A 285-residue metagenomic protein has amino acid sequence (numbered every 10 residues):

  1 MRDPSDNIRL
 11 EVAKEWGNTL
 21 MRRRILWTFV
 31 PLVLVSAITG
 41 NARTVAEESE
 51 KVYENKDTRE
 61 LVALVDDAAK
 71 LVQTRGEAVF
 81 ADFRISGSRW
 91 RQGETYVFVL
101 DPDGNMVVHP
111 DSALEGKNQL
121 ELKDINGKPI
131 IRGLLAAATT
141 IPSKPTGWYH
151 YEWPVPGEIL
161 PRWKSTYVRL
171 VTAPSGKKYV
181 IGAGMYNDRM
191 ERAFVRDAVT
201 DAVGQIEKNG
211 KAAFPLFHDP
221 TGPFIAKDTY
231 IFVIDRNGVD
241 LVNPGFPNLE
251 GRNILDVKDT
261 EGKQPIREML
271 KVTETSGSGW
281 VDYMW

Functional and structural regions predicted by a protein language model:
R2-L20: Short, Lys/Arg-enriched N-terminal segments with co-localized hydrophobic residues within the first ~10-30 amino acids
N7-I8, L26-F29: Short helix-onset patch at the extreme N-terminus, typifying the N->h transition of secretory signal peptides
W16, M21-R23, W27, L34 (+1 more regions): N-terminal membrane-sensor/transducer module of prokaryotic signaling receptors
